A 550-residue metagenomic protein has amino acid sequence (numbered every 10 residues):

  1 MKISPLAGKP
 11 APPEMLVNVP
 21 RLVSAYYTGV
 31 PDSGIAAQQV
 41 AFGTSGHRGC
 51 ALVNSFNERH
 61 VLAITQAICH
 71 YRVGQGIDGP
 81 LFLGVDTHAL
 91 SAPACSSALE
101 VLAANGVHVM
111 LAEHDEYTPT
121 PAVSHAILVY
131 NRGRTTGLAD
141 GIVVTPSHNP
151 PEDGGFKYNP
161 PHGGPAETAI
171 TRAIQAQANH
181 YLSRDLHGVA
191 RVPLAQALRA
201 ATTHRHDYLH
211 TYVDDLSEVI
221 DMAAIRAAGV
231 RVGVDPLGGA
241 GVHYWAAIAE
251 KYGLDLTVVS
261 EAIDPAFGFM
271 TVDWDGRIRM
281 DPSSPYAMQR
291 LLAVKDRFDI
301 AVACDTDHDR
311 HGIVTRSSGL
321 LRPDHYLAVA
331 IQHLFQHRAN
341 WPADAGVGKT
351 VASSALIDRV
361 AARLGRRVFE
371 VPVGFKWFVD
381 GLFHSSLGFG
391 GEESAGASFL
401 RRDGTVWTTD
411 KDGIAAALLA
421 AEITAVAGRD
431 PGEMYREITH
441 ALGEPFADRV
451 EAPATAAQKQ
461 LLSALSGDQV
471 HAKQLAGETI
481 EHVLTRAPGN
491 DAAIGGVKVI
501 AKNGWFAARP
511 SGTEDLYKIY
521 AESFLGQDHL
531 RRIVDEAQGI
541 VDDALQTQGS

Functional and structural regions predicted by a protein language model:
K2-E100, A104, T135, L198-V232 (+2 more regions): An N-terminal, well-structured beta->alpha segment
P13-L16, R21, A25-T28, V109-S124 (+4 more regions): Phosphate-binding chemistry for phosphorylated carbohydrates and sugar-nucleotides
G34-T44, V189-P193, V259-A266, G512-T513: Flexible hinge/switch segments at interdomain interfaces of large molecular machines
I77-D78, R132, T136-L138, D296-D299 (+1 more regions): Short, high-confidence coil segments that cap the C-terminus of an alpha-helix and link into the following beta-strand
G84, G141-S147, A303-D305, G390 (+1 more regions): Short beta-strand segments
A126-Y158, P165-E167: Hydrophobic or amphipathic alpha-helical targeting/insertion segments
R429-S550: Catalytic-core signal marking the mid-to-C-terminal active-site face
